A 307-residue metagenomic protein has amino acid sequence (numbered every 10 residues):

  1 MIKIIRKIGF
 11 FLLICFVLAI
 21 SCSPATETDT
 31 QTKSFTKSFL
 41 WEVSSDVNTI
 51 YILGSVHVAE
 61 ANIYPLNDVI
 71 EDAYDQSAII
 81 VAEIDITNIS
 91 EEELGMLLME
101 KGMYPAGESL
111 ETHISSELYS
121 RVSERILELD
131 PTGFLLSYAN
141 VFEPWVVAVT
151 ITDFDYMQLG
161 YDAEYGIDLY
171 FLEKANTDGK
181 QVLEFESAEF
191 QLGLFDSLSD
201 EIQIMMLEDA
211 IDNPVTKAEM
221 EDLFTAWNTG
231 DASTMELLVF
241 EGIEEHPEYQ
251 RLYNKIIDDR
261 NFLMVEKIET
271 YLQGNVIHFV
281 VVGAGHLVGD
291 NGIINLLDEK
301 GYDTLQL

Functional and structural regions predicted by a protein language model:
I2-F10: Bacterial N-terminal signal peptides that target proteins for export
F11-A19: Bacterial N-terminal signal peptides
S21, D130-G133, G179, N275 (+1 more regions): Glycine-centered loop/turn motif at secondary-structure junctions
S23-A25: Bacterial signal peptide processing site
E27-E42: N-terminal low-complexity, Pro/Thr/Ser-rich intrinsically disordered segments that act as propeptides or flexible
K33, I63, E164, I257-N261: A conditional alpha-helix N-cap/helix-loop micro-motif detector
L40, S44-L252: Structured, acidic catalytic/metal-binding patches in enzyme active sites
Q250-L307: A cross-kingdom marker for long, charged
